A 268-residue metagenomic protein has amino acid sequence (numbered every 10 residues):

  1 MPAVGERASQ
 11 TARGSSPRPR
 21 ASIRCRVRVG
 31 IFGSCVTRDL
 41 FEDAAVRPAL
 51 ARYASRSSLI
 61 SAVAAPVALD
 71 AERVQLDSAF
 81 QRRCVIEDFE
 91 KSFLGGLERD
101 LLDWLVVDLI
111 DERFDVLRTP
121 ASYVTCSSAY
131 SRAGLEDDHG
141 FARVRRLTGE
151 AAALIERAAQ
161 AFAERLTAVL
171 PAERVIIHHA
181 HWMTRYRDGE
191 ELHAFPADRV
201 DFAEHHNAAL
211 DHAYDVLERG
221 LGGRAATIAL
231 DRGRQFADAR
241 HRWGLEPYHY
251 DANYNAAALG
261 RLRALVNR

Functional and structural regions predicted by a protein language model:
P2, R7, A12-W104, N267-R268: Basic, amphipathic N-terminal segments that precede the first structured/catalytic domain
R82-E150, W182-T184, D188: Oxyanion-hole/transition-state-stabilizing segment in secreted/luminal serine hydrolases and related acyltransferases
E90-K91, T148-E164, V200-D215, A252-A256: Well-ordered, non-membrane alpha-helical segments in soluble/globular domains
R132-Q160, A194-E204, E246: Surface-exposed cleft-lining segments at the edges of enzyme active sites
F141-R145, E164-D201, D231-R232: Active-site segments of SGNH/GDSL-like serine hydrolases that catalyze O-acetyl group transfer/hydrolysis on lipids
I177-H181, G223-H241: Acidic carboxylate-rich catalytic motifs and surrounding loops in phosphoryl-/glycosyl-chemistry enzymes
R187-I228: Substrate-gating cap/lid alpha-helix
R242-R268: Histidine-centered active-site loop/cap adjacent to the catalytic His in serine esterases/O-acetyl transfer systems
